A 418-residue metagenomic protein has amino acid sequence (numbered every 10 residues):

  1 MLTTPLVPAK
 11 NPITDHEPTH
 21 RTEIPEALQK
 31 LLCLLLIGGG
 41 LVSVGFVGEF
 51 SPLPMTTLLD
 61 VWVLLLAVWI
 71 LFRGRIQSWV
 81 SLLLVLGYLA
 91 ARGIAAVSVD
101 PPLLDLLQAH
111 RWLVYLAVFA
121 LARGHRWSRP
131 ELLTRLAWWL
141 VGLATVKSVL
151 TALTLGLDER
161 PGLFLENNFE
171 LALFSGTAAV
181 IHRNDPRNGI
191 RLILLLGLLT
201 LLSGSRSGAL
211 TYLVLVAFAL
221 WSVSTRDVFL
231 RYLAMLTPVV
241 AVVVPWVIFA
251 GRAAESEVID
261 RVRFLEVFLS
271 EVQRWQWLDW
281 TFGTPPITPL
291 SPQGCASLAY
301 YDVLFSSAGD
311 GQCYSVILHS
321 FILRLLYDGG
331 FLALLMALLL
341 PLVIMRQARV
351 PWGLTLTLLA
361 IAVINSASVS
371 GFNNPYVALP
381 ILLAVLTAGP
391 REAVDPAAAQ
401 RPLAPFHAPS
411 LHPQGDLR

Functional and structural regions predicted by a protein language model:
K10-N11, D15, H20-A27, R324-A362 (+1 more regions): Hydrophobic transmembrane alpha-helices and their immediate junctions
I24-P25, R73-L82, H182-R191, R226-L230 (+1 more regions): Membrane-interface helix-loop-helix junctions at transmembrane boundaries of multi-pass membrane enzymes, predominantly
L31-G38, L338, M345-G371, L383-T387: Loop-to-helix entry and N-terminal half of a specific, functionally important transmembrane alpha helix in multi-pass
M55-V63, W79-G124: Aromatic-anchored transmembrane helix interface
L64, T357-A367, G371-P413, R418: Transmembrane alpha-helices of multi-pass inner-membrane enzymes
L121-G156, L163-S222: Alpha-helical transmembrane segments of multi-pass inner-membrane proteins
T200-S203, L220-I259, Q273: A membrane-periplasm/extracellular boundary helix in multi-pass inner-membrane enzymes that assemble envelope glycans
S256-I259, R263-E266, S270, W277-G329: Long extracytoplasmic/lumenal interhelical loops at the membrane interface of multi-pass membrane proteins
